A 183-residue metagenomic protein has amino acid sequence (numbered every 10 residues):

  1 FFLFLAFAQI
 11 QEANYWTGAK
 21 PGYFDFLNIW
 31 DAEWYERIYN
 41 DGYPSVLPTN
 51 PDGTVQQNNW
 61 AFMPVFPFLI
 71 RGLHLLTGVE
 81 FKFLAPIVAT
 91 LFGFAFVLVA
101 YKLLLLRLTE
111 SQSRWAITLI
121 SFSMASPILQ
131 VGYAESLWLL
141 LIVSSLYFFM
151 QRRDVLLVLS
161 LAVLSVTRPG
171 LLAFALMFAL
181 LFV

Functional and structural regions predicted by a protein language model:
F1-F26: Transmembrane signal-anchor helices characteristic of membrane glycosylation enzymes that use polyprenol
I29-G78: Short hydrophobic/aromatic helix or loop-helix immediately within or flanking a transmembrane segment in polytopic
R71-L75, L84-R107: Transmembrane-helix motifs of polytopic, lipid-linked glycan transferases
V79-L84, A100-F122: Transmembrane-helix signature of polytopic, membrane-embedded enzymes that assemble or transfer cell-envelope glycans
L91, R107-L108, F122, S126 (+3 more regions): Transmembrane helix irregularities
A125, I142-Y147, V155-F182: Membrane-interface alpha helices of multi-pass inner-membrane proteins
V131-L137: Short acidic/glycine- and proline-prone juxtamembrane loop motifs at membrane-interface regions of multi-pass membrane
